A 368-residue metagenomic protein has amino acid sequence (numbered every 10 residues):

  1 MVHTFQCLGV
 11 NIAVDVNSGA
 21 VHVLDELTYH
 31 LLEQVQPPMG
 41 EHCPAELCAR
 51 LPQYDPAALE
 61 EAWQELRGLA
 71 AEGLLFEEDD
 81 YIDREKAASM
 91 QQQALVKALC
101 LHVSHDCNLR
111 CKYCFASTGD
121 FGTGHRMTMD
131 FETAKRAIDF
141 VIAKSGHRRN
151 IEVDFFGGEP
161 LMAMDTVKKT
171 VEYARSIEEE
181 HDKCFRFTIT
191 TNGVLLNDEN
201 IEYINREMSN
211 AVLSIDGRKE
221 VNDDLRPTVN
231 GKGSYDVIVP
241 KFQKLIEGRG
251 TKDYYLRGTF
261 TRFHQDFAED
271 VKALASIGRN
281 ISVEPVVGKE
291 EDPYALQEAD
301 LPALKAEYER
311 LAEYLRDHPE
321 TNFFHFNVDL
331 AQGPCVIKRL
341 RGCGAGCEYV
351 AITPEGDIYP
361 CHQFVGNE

Functional and structural regions predicted by a protein language model:
M1-Q36: Acidic, low-complexity/disordered tracts enriched in E/D and polar residues
F5, Q93, L340-G344: Short loop/turn motifs at secondary-structure junctions and domain boundaries
P38-Q53: Short acidic, hydrophobic short linear motifs in intrinsically disordered regions
Y54-E202, E207: Conserved alpha-helical substructure of the radical SAM core
C107, C111-C114, C343, C347 (+1 more regions): Short cysteine clusters
A134, I138-D154, A163-V286: Radical SAM/AdoMet-radical enzyme domain recognition
E220, D224-Q243, E247-Y349, T353-E355 (+1 more regions): Radical SAM enzyme [4Fe-4S]-AdoMet core and its adjacent flexible, acidic and glycine-rich loops/tails across
